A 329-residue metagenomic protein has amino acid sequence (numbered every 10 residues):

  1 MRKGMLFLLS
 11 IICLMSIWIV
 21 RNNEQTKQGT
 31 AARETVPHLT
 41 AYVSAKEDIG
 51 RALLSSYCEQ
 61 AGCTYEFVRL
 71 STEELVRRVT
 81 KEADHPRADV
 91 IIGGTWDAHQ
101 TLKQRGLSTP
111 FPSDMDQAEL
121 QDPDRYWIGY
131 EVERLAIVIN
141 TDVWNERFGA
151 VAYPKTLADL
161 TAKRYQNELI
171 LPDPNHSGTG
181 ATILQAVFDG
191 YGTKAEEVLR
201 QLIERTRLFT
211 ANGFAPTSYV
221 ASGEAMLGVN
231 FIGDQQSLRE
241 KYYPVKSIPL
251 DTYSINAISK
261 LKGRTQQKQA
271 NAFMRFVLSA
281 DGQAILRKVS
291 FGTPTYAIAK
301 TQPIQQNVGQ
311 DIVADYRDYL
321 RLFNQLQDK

Functional and structural regions predicted by a protein language model:
N22, K27-T101: Early extracytoplasmic/lumenal segment of secretory-pathway proteins
V36, S44-D48, R87-A88, I92-E224: Extracytoplasmic ligand-binding site segments that recognize negatively charged/polar headgroups
L53, C63, V198, T265-V277 (+1 more regions): Short amphipathic alpha-helical coupling segments at ligand-binding clamshell hinges and other catalytic/signaling
D97-T101, V220-V245: A ligand-binding cleft/hinge motif common to bilobed small-molecule-binding domains
E133, L199-I203, F209-T210, E240-R264 (+1 more regions): Periplasmic-binding protein-like
V138-V143, S254-Q269, I285-L286: A bilobed periplasmic-binding-protein/Venus flytrap-type ligand-binding module shared by bacterial periplasmic
N167-P172, F276-A297: Periplasmic-binding protein-like
T295-K329: An extracytoplasmic/periplasmic, membrane-proximal ligand-sensing/linker region
